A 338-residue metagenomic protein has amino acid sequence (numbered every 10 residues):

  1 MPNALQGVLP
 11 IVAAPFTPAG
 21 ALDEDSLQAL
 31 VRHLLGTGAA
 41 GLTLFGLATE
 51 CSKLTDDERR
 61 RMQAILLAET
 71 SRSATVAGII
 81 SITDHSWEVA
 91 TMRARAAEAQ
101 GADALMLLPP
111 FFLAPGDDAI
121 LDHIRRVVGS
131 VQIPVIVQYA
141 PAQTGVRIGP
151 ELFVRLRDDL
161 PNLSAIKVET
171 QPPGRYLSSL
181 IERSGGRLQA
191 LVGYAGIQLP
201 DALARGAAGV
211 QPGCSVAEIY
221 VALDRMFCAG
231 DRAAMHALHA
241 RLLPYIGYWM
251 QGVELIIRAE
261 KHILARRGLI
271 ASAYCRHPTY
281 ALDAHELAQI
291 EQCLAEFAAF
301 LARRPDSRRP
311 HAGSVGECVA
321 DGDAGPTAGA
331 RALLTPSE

Functional and structural regions predicted by a protein language model:
P2-R147: Active-site beta->alpha loop and helix N-cap motifs at the rims of alpha/beta catalytic domains
P10, D23, L44, T49-S52 (+5 more regions): Short, flexible micro-motifs
L27, R59, Q63, A90 (+4 more regions): A general structural signal for well-ordered alpha-helical segments in protein cores
L35, P200-H311, C318, G322 (+1 more regions): Structured C-terminal cap/extension of enzyme domains
E69-V76, Q100-G101, V131-I133, D158-N162 (+2 more regions): Short helix-capping segments at alpha-helix termini
P141-W249, V253: Catalytic alpha/beta core domains of metabolic enzymes, predominantly
